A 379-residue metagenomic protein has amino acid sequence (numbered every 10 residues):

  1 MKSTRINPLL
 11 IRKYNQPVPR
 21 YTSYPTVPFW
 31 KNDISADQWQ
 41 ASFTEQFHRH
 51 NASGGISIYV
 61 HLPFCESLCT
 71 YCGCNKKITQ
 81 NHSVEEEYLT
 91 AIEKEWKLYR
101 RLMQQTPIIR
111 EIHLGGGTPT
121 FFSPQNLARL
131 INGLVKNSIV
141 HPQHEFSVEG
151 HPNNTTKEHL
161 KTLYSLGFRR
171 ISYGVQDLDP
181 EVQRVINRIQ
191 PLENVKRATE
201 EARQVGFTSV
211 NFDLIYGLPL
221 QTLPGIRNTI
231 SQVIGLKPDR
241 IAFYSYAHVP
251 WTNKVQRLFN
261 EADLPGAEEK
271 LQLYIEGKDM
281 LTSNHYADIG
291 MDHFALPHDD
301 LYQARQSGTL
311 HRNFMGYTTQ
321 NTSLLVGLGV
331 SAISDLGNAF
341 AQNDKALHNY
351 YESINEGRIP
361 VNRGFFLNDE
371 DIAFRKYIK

Functional and structural regions predicted by a protein language model:
M1-I56: Flexible, acidic/Gly-rich N-terminal and inter-domain linker regions that tether and position cofactor-handling modules
I6-N7, K13, E45-Q46, G73-C74 (+2 more regions): Short secondary-structure boundary micro-motifs
L10, I58, R312-F314: Hydrophobic alpha-helical segments, principally membrane-spanning helices and signal/leader peptides
V27, L62, L68, C72-N75 (+3 more regions): Generic N-terminal helix/loop capping motif
H48, I78-L102, I108-K379: C-terminal scaffold of the Radical SAM
G54-L89, P180: Canonical Radical SAM [4Fe-4S] cluster-binding loop centered on the CxxxCxxC motif and its immediate flanking residues
